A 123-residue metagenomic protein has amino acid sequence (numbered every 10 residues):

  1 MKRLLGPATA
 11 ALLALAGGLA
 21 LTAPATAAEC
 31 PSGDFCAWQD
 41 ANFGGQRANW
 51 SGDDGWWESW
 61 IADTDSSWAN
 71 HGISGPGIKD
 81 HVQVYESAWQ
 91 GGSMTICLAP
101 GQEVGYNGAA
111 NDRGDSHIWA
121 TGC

Functional and structural regions predicted by a protein language model:
K2-T9, L15-L19, A23-C123: Compact beta-sheet-dominated domain cores in extracellular/mature segments
